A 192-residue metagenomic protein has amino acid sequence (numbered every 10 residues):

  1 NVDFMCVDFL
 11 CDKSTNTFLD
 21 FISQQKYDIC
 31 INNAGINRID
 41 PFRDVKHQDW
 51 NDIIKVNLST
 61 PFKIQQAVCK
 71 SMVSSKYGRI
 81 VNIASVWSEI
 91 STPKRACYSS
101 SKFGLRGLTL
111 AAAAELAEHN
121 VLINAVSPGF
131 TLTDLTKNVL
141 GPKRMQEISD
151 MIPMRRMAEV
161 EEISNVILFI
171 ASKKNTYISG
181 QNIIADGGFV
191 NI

Functional and structural regions predicted by a protein language model:
P41-F42, D49-I54, I148: Substrate-binding pocket helix/loop in short-chain dehydrogenase/reductase
V45, S91-S100, A111: Active-site loop-to-helix junction immediately N-terminal to the catalytic Tyr of the SDR YXXXK motif in Rossmann-fold
Q65, S101, T109: Active-site helix of classical SDR
K70, A114-E115, T176: Alpha-helical segment proximal to the catalytic Tyr-Lys
Y77, R156-A185, V190-N191: C-terminal substrate-recognition "lid" of short-chain dehydrogenase/reductases
S85: Residue(s) in the substrate-gating loop at a strand-loop-helix junction that position the organic substrate next
A117, L122, I178-G180: Short, small/polar-rich loop/turn modules that mediate ligand/substrate recognition or access, typified
